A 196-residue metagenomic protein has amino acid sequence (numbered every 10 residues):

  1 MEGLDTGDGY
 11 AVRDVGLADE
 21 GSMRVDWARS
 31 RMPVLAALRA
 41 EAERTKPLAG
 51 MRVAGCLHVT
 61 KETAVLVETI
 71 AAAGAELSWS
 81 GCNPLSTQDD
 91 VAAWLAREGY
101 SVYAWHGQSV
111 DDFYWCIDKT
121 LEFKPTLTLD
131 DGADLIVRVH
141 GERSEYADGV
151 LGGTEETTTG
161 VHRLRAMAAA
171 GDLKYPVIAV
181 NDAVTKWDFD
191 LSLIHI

Functional and structural regions predicted by a protein language model:
E2-D190: N-terminal ligand-binding/catalytic initiation module
I194-I196: Conserved small/polar residues in nucleotide/adenosyl-binding loops
